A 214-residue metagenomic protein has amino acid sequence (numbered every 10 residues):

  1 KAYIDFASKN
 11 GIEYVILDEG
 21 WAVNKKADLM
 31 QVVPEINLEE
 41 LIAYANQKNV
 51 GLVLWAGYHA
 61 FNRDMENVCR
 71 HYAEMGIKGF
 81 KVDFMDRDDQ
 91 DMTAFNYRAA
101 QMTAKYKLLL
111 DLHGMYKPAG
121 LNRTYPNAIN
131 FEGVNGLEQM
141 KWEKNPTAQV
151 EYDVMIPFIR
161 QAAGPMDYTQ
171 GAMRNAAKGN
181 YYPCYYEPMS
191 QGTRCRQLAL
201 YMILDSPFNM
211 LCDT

Functional and structural regions predicted by a protein language model:
A2-G20, Y72-G76: Catalytic domains of carbohydrate-active enzymes, especially glycoside hydrolases
E19-T193: Aromatic- and carboxylate-enriched substrate-binding clefts and catalytic-loop regions of carbohydrate-active enzymes
Y181-T214: Glycine-rich, aromatic-lined ligand/substrate-binding cores of catalytic and carbohydrate-binding domains
